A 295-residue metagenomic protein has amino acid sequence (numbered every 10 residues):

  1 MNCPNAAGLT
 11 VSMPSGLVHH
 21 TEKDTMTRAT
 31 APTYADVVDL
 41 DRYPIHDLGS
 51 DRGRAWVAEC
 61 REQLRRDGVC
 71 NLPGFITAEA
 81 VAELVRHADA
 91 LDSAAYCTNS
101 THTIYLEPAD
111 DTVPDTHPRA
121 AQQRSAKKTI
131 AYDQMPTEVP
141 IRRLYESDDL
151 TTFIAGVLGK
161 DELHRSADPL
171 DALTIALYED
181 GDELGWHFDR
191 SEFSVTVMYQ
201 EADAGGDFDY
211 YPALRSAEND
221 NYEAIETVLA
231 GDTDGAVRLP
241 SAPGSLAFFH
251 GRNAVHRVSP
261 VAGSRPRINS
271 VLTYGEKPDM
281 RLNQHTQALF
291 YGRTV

Functional and structural regions predicted by a protein language model:
M1-R66, T294-V295: Fe(II)/2-oxoglutarate
C60-E83: Short, contiguous, helix-prone interaction/anchoring segments in small proteins
I76, Y199, Y274-E276: Short beta-strand segments enriched in hydrophobic/aromatic residues within well-folded beta-rich domains
I76-T77, E83, H87-A90, A95 (+1 more regions): Signature of the catalytic double-stranded beta-helix
A90-P108, Y211: Short, solvent-exposed beta-strand-terminating loops
Y105-L106, D110-D115, F193: Long, compositionally biased
D133-R142, T151-L246: Catalytic core of non-heme Fe(II) oxygenases with the double-stranded beta-helix
G205-A213, A217-V295: Catalytic core of Fe(II)/2-oxoglutarate
